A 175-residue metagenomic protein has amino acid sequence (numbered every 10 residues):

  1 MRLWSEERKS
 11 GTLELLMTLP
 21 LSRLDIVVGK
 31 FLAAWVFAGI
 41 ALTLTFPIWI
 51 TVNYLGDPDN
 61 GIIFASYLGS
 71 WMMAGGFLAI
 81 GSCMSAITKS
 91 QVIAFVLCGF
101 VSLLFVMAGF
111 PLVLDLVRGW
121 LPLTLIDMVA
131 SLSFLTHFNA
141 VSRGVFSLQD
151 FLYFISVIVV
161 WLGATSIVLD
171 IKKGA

Functional and structural regions predicted by a protein language model:
M1-M17, F31: Transmembrane helix boundary and interhelical loop/hinge segments in multi-pass membrane proteins
M1-S5, A33, W49-N53, G81 (+5 more regions): Membrane-water interface at transmembrane helix exits
V28-V92: Secretory targeting signals
A33-A34, S70, G99-L103, I158-V159: Residue-level recognition of pore/gate-forming positions within transmembrane alpha-helices of multi-pass
I63-L68, F95-V96, F151-I155: Hydrophobic alpha-helical transmembrane segments
T88-V141: Transmembrane helix segments
N139-A175: Alpha-helical transmembrane segments of multi-pass membrane transporters/translocases
